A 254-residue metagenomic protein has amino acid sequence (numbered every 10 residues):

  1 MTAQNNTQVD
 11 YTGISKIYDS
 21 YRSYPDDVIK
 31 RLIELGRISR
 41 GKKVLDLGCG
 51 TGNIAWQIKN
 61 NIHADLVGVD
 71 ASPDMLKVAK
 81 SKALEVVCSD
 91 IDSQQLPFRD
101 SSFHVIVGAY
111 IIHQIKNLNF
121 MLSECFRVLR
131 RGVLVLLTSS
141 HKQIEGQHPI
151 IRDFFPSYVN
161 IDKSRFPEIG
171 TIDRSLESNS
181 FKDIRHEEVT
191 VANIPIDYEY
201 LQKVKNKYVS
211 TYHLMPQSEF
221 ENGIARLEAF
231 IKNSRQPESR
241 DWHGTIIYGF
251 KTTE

Functional and structural regions predicted by a protein language model:
M1-R40, N53-Q57, M75-V78, N206-K207: Conserved class I S-adenosyl-L-methionine
L45, T51-Q95: Class I SAM-dependent methyltransferase SAM/SAH-binding core
T51, I184-E254: Conserved Class I S-adenosyl-L-methionine
V107: A conserved beta-strand element that flanks and buttresses the S-adenosyl-L-methionine
Y110-Q114: Short catalytic micro-motifs in class I SAM-dependent methyltransferases
N119-G132: A short glycine-rich, Lys/Arg-flanked "PGG" loop and its adjoining helix->strand segment in the class I
V133-S164: Conserved class I S-adenosyl-L-methionine
S164-N179: Short alpha-helix
